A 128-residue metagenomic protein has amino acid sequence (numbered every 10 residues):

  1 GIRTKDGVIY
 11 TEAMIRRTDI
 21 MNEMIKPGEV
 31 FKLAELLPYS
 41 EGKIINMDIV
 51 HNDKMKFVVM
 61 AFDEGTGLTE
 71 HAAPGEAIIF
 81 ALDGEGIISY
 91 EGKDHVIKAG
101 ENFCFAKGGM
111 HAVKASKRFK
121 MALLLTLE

Functional and structural regions predicted by a protein language model:
G7-K54, S89: A short, N-terminal "cap"/entry segment at the start of jelly-roll beta-barrel domains of the cupin/DSBH fold
K43, K56-A73: Conserved short histidine dyad/triad with adjacent acidic residue
A61, P74-I87: Short, conserved beta-strand element in jelly-roll/cupin
F62-G65, G100, G108: Tight coil/turn sites that cap or link beta-strands
L82-D83, K98-A99, K117: A cytosolic small-molecule/anion-sensing beta-strand core signal
E85-I87, D94, M110, K120: Structural motif
G92-A106: Short acidic-glycine-tyrosine-enriched beta hairpin
K107-E128: Ligand-binding loop in jelly-roll beta-barrel domains
